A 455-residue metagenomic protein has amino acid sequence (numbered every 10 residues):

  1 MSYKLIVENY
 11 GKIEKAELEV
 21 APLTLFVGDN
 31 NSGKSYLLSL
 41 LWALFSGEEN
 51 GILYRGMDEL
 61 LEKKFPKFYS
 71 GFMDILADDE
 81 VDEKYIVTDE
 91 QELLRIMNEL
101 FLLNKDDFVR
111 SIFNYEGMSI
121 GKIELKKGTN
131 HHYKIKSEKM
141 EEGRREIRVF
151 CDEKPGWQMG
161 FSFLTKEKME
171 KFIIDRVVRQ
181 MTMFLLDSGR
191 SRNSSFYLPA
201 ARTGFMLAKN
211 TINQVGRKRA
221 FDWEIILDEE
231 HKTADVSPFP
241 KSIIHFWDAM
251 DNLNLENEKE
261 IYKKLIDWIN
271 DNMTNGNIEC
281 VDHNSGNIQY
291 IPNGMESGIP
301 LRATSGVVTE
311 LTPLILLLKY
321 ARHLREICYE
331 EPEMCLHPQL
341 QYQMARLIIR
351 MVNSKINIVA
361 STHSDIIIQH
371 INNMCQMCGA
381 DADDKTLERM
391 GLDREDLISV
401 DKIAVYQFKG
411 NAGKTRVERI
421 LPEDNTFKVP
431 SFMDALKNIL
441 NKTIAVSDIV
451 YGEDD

Functional and structural regions predicted by a protein language model:
M1-D228, I368-Q369, C375-D396, V417-E418 (+1 more regions): P-loop NTPase switch/coupling surface
G28-N30, Y36, E279-Q341: Conserved ABC ATPase signature
R192, E256-N277: Amphipathic alpha-helical domain-onset/packing element
Y197-P199, L397-K409: Extended hydrophobic secondary-structure segments that form protein cores and membrane-embedded regions
Q343-I348: Conserved hydrophobic alpha-helix in the ABC-type ATPase nucleotide-binding domain
V352-N353: Conserved ATPase "switch" residues in P-loop NTPase domains
N357-S361: Conserved H-loop
T362-I366: Conserved H-loop
